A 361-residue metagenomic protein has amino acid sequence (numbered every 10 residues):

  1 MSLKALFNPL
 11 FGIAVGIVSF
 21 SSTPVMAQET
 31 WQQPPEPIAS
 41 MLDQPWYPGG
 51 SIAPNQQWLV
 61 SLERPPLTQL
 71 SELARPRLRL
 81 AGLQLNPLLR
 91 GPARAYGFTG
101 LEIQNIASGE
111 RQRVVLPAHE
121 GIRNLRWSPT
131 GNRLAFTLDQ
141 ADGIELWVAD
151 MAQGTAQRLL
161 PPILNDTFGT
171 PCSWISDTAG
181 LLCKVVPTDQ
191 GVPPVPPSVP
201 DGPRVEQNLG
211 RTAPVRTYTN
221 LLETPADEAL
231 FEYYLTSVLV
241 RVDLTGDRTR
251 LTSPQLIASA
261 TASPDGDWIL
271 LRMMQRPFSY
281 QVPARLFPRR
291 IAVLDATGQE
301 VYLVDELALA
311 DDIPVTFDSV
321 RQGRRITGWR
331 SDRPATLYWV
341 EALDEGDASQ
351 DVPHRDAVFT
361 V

Functional and structural regions predicted by a protein language model:
M1-F11: Bacterial N-terminal signal peptides that target proteins for export
L3, F20-T23, D177: Compositionally biased regions
P9-S21: Bacterial N-terminal signal peptides
G12, M26-V361: Beta-propeller folds
